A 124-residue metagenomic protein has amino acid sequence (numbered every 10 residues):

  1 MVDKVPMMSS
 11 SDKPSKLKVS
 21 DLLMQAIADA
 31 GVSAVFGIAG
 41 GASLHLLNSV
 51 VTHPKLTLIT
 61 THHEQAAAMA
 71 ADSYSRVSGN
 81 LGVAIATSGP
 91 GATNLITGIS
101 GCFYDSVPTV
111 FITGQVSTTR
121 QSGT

Functional and structural regions predicted by a protein language model:
V2-T124: N-terminal alpha/beta PP-like core and its mobile active-site loop of ThDP/TPP-dependent enzymes
